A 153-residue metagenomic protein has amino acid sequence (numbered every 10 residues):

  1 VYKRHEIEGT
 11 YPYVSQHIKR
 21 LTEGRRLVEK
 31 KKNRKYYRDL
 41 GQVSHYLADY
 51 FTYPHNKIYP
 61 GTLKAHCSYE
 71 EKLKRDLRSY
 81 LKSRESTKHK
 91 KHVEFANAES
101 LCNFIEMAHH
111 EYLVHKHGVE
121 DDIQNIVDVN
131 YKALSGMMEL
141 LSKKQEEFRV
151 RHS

Functional and structural regions predicted by a protein language model:
V1-S153: N-terminal leader/auxiliary helical segments
